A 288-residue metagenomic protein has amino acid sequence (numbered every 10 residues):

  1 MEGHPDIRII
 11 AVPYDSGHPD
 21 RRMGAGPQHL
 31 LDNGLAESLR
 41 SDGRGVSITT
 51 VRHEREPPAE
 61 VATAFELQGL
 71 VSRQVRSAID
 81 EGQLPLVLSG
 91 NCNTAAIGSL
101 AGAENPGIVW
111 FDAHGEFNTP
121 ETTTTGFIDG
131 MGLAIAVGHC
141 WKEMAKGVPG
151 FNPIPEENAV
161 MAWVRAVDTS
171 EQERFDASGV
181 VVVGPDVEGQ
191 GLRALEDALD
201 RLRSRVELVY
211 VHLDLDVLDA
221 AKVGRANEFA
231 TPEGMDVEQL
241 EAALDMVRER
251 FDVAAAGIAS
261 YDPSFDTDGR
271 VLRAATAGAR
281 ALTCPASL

Functional and structural regions predicted by a protein language model:
E2-L288: Conserved alpha-helical scaffold segments that buttress catalytic/binding sites
